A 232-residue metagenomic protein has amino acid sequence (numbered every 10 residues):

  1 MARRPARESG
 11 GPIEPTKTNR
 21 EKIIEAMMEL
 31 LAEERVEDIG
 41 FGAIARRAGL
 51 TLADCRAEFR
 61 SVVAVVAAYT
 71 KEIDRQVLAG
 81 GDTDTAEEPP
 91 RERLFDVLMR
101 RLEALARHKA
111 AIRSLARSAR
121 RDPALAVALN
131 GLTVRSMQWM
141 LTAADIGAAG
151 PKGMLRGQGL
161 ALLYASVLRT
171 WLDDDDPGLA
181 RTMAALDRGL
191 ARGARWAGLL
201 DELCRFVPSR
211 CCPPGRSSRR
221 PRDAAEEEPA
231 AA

Functional and structural regions predicted by a protein language model:
M1-E34, A43: Basic, helix-initiating cap at the start of DNA-binding domains
A2-P5, D173-A232: C-terminal peripheral helix-coil segments that are non-catalytic and often amphipathic
K22, A43, D96, S114 (+2 more regions): Amphipathic alpha-helical interaction segments
K22, L30-A68: Helix-turn-helix
L31, V63-I73, V77-G81, L115 (+1 more regions): Alpha-helical DNA-contacting segments of helix-turn-helix folds
G40, R113-L115, A128, A149 (+1 more regions): Short, hydrophobic secondary-structure boundary micro-motifs
G81-S114, R121, G131: Hydrophobic alpha-helical connector segments
P123-I146, M154-S166, A184: Amphipathic alpha-helical packing segments from all-alpha helical-bundle domains
